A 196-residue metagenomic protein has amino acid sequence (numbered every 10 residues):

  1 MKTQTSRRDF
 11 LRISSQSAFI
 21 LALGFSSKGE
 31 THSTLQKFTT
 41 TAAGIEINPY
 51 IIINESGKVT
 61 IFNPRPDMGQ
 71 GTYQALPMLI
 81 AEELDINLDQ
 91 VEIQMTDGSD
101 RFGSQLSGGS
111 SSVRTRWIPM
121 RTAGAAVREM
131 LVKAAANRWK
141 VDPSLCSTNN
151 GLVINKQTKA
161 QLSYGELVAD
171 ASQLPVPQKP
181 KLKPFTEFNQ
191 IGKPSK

Functional and structural regions predicted by a protein language model:
K2-A18: N-terminal secretory signal peptides and thylakoid transit peptides that target proteins across membranes
T3-Q4, G24-V59: C-terminal segment of N-terminal export signals and the immediately downstream linker at the start of the mature
Y50-I52, E83, R138, L145: Short, surface-exposed charged micro-motifs
K58-L79, L88-A125, E129, V141-A169: Short, surface-exposed loop/turn segments at secondary-structure boundaries that line and modulate
I80-A81, V132, A136: Residue-level preference for well-ordered alpha-helical positions
A136-R138, P143-L145, V176-Q178, P184-E187: Segments that shape or occlude catalytic/ligand-binding pockets
V168-Q178: Internal, non-catalytic "lid/hinge" segments that mediate substrate recognition, gating, inter-domain movement
L182-K196: Short, intrinsically disordered, charge-balanced linker/junction segments flanking boundaries in proteins
